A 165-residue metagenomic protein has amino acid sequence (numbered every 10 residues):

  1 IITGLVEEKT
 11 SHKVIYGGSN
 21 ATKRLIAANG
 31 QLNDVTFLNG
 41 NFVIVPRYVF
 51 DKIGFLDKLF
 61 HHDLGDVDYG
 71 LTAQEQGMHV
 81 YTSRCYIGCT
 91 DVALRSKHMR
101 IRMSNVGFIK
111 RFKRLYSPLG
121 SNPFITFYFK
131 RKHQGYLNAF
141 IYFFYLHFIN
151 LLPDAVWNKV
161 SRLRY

Functional and structural regions predicted by a protein language model:
I2-L5, V43, Q74, D91-V92: Structured catalytic cores of enzymes that bind and process phosphorylated ligands/cofactors
I2-Y16: Short beta-strand-to-loop element that shapes/binds the nucleotide-sugar donor at the catalytic cleft/hinge
G18-T22, H98-I101: Short, hinge-like loop/turn segments at secondary-structure boundaries
R24-V45, K113-R114: A recurrent flexible, glycine/aromatic-enriched loop bordering the glycosyltransferase active site that acts as
V43-G54, L59-Y86: A short, conserved alpha-helix in the catalytic core of glycosyltransferases
D66, C89-T90, H147: Short secondary-structure capping/turn micro-motifs that flank functional sites
Q76-F108: Active-site donor/metal-binding and catalytic loop motifs of nucleotide-sugar-dependent glycosylation enzymes
R100-Y165: Non-catalytic, C-terminal membrane-associated alpha-helical segments of glycosyltransferases
